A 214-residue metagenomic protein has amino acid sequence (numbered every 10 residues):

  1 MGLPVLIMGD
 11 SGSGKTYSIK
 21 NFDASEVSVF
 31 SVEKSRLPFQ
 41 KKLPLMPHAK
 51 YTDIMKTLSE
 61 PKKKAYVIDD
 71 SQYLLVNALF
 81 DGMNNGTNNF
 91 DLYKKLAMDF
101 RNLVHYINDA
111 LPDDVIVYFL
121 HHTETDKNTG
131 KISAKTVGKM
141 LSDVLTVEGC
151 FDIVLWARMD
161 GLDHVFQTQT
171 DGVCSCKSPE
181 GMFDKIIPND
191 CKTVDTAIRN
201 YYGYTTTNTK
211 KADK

Functional and structural regions predicted by a protein language model:
M1-I68, Q72-N77: Conserved P-loop
S18-N21, T57-L58, D109-A110, V144-E148 (+1 more regions): A general structural signal for short secondary-structure junctions and capping/turn motifs
A24, E33-L37, S71-Y73, T123-K127 (+2 more regions): Conserved nucleotide-binding/hydrolysis micro-motifs of P-loop NTPases
V27-V29, V117, V154-W156: Short, well-ordered beta-strand core segments
L43-M46, D113, C150-F151: A short helix-to-beta-strand connector/capping loop
K64, V115-I116, E148, D152: Conserved acidic residues
D70-T146: P-loop NTPase motor core
D126-K214: Conserved GTP-binding G-domain of TRAFAC-class P-loop NTPases and closely related GTPase folds
